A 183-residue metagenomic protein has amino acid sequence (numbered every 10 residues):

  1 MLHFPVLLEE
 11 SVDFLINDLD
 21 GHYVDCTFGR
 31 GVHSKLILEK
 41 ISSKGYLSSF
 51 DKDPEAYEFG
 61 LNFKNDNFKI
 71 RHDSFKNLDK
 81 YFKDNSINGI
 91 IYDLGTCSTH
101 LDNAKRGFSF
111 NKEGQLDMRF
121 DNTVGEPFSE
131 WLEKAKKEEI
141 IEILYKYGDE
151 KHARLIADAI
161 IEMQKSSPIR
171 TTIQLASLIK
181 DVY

Functional and structural regions predicted by a protein language model:
M1-Y183: S-adenosyl-L-methionine-dependent methyltransferase catalytic core, i.e., the SAM/SAH-binding region
